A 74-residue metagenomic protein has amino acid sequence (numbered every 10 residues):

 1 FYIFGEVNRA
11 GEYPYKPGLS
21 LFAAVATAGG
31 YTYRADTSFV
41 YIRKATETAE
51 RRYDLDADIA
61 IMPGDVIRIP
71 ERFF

Functional and structural regions predicted by a protein language model:
F1-F74: Ser/Thr/Pro/Gly-biased, low-complexity, turn-/loop-rich segments that often occur immediately after N-terminal
